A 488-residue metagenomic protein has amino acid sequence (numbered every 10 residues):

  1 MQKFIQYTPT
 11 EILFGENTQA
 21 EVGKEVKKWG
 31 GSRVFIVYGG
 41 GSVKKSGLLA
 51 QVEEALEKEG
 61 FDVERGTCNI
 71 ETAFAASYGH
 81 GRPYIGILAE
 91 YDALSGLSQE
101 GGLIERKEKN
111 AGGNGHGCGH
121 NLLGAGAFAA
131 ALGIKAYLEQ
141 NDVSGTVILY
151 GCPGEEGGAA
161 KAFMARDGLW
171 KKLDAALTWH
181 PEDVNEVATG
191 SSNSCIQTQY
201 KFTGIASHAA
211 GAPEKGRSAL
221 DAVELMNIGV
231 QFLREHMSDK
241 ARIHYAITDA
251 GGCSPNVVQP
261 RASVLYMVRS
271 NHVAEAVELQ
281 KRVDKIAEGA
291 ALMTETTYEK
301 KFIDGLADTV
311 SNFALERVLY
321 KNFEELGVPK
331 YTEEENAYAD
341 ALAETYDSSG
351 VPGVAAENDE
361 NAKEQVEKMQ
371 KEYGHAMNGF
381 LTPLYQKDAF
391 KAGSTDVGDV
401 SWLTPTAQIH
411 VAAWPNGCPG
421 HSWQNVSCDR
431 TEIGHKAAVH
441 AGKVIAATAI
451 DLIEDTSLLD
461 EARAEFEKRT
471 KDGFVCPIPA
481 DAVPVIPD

Functional and structural regions predicted by a protein language model:
M1-W29: N-terminal amphipathic/basic leader segments beginning at the initiator methionine
A20-F35, S77-G81: Glycine-rich phosphate/diphosphate-binding loops that line cofactor/substrate pockets in enzymes
S32-V34, L173-D174, P405: Conserved acidic residues
G39-G115, A125, G133, L138-G145: Acidic/His- and Gly-rich active-site-bordering loop/insert found across diverse amide/peptide-bond hydrolases
T72-A73, L94-G96, E105-A111, G115 (+3 more regions): Histidine/acidic-residue-rich, glycine-tolerant segments that coordinate divalent metal ions
G101-G117, T203-S207, F380-L384, S422-T431: Glycine/charged-rich beta-loop-alpha catalytic/anionic-binding loops adjacent to active sites
E224-D488: Metal-dependent amide/peptide-bond hydrolase catalytic core, centered on the "pita-bread" metallohydrolase fold
